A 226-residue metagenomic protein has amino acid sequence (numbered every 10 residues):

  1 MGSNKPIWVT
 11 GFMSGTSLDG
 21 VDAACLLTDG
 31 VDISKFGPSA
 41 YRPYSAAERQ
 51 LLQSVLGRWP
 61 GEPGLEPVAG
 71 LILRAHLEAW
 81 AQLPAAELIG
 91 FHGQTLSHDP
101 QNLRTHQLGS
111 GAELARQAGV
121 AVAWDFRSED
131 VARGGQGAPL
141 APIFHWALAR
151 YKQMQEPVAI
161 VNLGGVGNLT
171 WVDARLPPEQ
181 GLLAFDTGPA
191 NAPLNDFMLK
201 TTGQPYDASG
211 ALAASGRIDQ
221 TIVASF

Functional and structural regions predicted by a protein language model:
K5-W8, P100-T105, R116, V120-P205: Phosphate-binding/catalytic loop of phosphoryl-transfer enzymes
P6-W8, S14-T16, G20-S34, S39-Y44 (+1 more regions): Conserved ATP-utilizing enzyme core subdomain
T10, L77-P84, H145-R150: Generic structural signal for well-ordered alpha-helical scaffold segments
S14, H92-Q94, L163-V166: Glycine-rich beta-strand-to-loop/alpha-helix junction loops that act as flexible
G15, I89, L114: Divalent metal-coordination and catalytic microenvironments
K35-L71: Conserved non-catalytic scaffold segment of RNase H-like nuclease domains
W59-G111: Short beta-strand-loop/turn "lid" adjacent to the catalytic site in phosphate-handling enzymes
G64-A75, H106, R133-L140, P189 (+2 more regions): Catalytic cores of large soluble enzymes that bind and process phosphate-bearing ligands
